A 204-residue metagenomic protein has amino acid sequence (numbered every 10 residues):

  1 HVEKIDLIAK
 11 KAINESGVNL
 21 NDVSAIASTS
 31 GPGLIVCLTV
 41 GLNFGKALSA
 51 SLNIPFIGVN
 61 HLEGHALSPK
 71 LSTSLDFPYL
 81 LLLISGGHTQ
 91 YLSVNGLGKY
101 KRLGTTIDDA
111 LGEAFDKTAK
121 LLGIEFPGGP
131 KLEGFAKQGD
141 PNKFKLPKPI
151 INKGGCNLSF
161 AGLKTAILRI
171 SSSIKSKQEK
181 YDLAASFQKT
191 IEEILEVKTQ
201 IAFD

Functional and structural regions predicted by a protein language model:
H1-S24, S28-P32, H61, H65: N-terminal beta-alpha supersecondary unit
N19, E133-D204: A contiguous, well-structured pocket-lining segment that forms one wall/lid of small-molecule binding clefts in soluble
N19-D22, F44-H61: Nucleotide and nucleotide-moiety/phosphate-recognizing core
A25-A27, C37, Y79-L83: Short glycine-aspartate micro-motif
S28-L52: Short Gly/Thr/Asp-enriched flexible loops that form oxyanion-binding sites at enzyme active sites
I54, G58-L80: Conserved phosphate-binding catalytic cores of ATP/NTP-utilizing and phosphoryl-transfer enzymes
L81-L83, T89-S93: Short beta-strand scaffold segments in enzyme catalytic cores
S85, G96-Q138, K164-S173: Glycine-rich phosphate-binding loop plus the immediately following alpha-helix
